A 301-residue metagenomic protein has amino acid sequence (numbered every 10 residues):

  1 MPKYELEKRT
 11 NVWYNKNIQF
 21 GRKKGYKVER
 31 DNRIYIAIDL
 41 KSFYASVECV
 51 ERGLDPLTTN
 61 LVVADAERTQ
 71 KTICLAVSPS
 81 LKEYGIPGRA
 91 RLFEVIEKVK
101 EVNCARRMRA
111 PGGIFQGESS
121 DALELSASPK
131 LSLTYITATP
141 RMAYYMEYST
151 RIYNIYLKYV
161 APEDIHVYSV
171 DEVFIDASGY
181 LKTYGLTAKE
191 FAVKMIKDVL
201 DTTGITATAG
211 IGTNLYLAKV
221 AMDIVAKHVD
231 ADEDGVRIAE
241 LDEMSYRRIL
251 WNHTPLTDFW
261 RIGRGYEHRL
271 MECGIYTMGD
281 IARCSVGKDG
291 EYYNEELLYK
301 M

Functional and structural regions predicted by a protein language model:
M1-K3, Y14: Gram-positive cell-envelope targeting signals
Y4-L6, F20: Cationic, low-complexity basic patches in intrinsically disordered or flexible, solvent-exposed regions
W13-M301: Gly/Gly-Pro- and Ser/Thr-rich, intrinsically disordered tail segments characteristic of DNA damage-repair and tolerance
